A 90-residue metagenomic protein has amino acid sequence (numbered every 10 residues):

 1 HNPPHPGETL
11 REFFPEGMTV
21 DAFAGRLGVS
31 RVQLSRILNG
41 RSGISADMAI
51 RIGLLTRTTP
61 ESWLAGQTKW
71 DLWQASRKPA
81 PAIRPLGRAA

Functional and structural regions predicted by a protein language model:
H1-T19, E61, A65: A short, Lys/Arg-rich alpha-helix, primarily the initiator
E8-T9, Q33, R51: Pre-recognition alpha-helix immediately N-terminal to the DNA-recognition helix within helix-turn-helix or winged-helix
G17-R36: Short alpha-helical DNA-recognition segment
S35-R36, S45, L64: Key DNA-contacting residues within the recognition helix of helix-turn-helix
R41, T56, Q67-W70: The DNA-recognition helices of helix-turn-helix-type DNA-binding domains
R41-L54: Short, basic-rich loop-to-helix N-cap that marks the start of a DNA-contacting helix
E61-A90: Short, charged recognition helix plus adjacent turn of helix-turn-helix-like nucleic-acid-binding domains
